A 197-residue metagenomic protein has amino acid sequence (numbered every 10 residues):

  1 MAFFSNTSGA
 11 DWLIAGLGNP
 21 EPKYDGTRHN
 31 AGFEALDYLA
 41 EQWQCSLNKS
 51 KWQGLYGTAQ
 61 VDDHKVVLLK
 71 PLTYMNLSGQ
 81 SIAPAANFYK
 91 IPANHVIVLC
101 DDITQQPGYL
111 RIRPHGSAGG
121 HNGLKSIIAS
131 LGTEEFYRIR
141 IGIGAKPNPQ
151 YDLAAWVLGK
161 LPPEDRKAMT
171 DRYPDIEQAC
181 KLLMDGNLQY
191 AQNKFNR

Functional and structural regions predicted by a protein language model:
M1-H115, K125-I139, K146-D152, G159 (+1 more regions): Nucleotide and nucleotide-moiety/phosphate-recognizing core
G120-G123: Hydrophobic alpha-helical segments within soluble ligand-binding/sensing domains
